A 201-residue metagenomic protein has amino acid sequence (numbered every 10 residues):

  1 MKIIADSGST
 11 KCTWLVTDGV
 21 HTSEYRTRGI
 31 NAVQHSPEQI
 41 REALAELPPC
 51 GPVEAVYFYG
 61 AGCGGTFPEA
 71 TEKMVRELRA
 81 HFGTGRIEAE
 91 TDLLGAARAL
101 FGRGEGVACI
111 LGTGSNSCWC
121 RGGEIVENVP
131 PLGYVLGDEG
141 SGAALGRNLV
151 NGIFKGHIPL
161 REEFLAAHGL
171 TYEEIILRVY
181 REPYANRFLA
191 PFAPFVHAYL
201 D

Functional and structural regions predicted by a protein language model:
K2-D6, V53-Y57, E88, G106-I110: Short glycine-aspartate micro-motif
K2-E42, G51, I125-E127, P131-L132: Short glycine-rich, Thr/Ser-proximal phosphate-binding strand/loop in the N-terminal lobe of ATP-dependent enzymes
T10, A61-G64, T113-N116: Short glycine-rich anion-binding loops that position phosphate/pyrophosphate groups of nucleotides and phosphorylated
C12-T17, R98, C109, S115-C120: Short beta-strand scaffold segments in enzyme catalytic cores
P49-A89, L100-G102, E182: Short beta-strand-loop/turn "lid" adjacent to the catalytic site in phosphate-handling enzymes
D92, G112: Active-site glycine-centered loops adjacent to acidic/histidine catalytic or metal-binding residues that shape
I125-G169: Glycine-rich phosphate-binding loop plus the immediately following alpha-helix
H157-D201: A mobile "lid/hinge" subdomain adjacent to the ATP/sugar-phosphate binding pocket shared across diverse ATP-dependent
